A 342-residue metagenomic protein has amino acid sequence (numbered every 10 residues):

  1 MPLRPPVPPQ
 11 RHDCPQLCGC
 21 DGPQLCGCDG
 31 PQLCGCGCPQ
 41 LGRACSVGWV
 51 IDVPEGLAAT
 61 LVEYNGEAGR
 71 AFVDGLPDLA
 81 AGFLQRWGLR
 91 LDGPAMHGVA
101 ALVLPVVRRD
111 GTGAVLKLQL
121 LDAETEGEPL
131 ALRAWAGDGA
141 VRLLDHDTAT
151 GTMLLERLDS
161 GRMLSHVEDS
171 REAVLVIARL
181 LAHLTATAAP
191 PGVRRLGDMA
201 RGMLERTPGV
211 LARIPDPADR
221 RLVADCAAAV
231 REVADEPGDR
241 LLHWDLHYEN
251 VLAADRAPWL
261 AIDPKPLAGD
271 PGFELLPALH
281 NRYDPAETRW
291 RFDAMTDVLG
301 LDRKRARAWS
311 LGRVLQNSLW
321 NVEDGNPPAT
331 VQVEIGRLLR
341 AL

Functional and structural regions predicted by a protein language model:
Q40-A140, A254-P258, N326, L338-L342: Conserved NTP-binding catalytic cores of kinases and kinase-like/nucleotidyltransferase enzymes across multiple kinase
I51-A58, R162-R221, D239, A268: A cross-family kinase active-site recognition segment
L61-G66, V210-I214, A218, W290 (+1 more regions): ATP/Mg2+ or Mg2+-diphosphate-binding catalytic cores that bind nucleotide phosphates or diphosphates via glycine-rich
F72-L84, A189-W244, A254, D297: An alpha-helical support segment within catalytic cores of ATP-dependent transferases
P77, V99, D110-L154, G161-L184 (+1 more regions): A conserved alpha-helical element in kinase catalytic cores
M96, A100-V107, V115-L116, L143 (+1 more regions): Active-site acidic catalytic loop and adjacent metal/ATP-binding pocket of ATP-dependent phosphoryl transfer enzymes
R109, L121, G137, T152-S170 (+3 more regions): A glycine-centered beta->alpha junction motif in the catalytic cores of kinase/phosphotransferase enzymes
A253-R305, P327, I335: Active-site Asp-x-Gly
